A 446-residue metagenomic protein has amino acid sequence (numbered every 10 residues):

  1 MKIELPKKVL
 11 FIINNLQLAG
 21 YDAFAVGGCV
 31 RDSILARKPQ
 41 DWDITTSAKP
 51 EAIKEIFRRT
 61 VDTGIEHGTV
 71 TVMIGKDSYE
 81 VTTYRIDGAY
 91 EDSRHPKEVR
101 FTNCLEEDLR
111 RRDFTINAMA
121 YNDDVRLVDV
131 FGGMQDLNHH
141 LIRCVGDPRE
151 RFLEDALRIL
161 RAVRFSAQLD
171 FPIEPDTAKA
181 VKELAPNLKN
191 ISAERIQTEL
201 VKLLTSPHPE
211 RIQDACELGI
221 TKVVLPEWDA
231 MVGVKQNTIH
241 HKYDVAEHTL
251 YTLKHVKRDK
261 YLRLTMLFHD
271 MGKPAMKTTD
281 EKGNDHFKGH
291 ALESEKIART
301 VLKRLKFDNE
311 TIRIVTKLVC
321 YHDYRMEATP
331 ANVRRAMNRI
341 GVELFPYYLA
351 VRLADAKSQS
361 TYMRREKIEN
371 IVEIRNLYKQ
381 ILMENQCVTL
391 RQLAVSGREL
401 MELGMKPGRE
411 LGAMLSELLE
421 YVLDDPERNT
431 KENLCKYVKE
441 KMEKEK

Functional and structural regions predicted by a protein language model:
M1-K446: Catalytic cores of the polymerase beta-like nucleotidyltransferase superfamily and closely associated nucleotide
